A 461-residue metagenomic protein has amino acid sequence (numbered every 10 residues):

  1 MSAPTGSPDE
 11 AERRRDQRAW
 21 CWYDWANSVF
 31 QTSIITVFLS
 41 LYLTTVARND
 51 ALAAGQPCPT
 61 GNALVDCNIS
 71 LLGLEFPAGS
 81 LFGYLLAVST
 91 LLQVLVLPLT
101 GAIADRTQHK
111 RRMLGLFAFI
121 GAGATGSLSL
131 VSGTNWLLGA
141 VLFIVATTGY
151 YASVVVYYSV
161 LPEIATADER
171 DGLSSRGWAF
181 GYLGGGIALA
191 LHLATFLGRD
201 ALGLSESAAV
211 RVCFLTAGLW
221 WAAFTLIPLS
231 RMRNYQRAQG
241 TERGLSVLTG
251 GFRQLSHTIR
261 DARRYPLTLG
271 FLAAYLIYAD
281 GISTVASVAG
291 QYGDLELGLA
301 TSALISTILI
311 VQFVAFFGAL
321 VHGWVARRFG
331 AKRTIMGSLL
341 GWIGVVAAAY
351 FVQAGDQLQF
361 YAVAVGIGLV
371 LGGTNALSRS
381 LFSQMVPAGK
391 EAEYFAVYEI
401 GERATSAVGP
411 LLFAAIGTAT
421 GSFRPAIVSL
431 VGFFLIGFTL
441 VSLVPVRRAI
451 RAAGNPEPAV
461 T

Functional and structural regions predicted by a protein language model:
S2-R18, R233-L272, T461: Juxtamembrane intracellular "pre-TM" segments in multi-pass secondary transporters
I34-G79, S287-L304: Short amphipathic helix-loop junctions that connect adjacent transmembrane helices in Major Facilitator Superfamily/SLC
G73-A78, A194-L219, A415-F434: A membrane-interface helix-boundary motif in multi-pass transporters
L95-H109, F317-A331, G417: Helix-to-loop junctions at the C-terminal end of transmembrane segments in multipass secondary transporters
G115-T134, L340-A354: C-terminal ends and interior cores of transmembrane alpha-helices in multi-pass membrane transporters/permeases
A124, N135-S153, Q359-G373: Hydrophobic core of transmembrane alpha-helices in multi-pass small-molecule transporters, especially MFS/SLC-type
S174-F196, G401-G409: Glycine-rich segments within core transmembrane alpha-helices of 12-TM secondary carriers
K332-N375: C-terminal transmembrane helical hairpin of 12-TM major facilitator-type secondary transporters
